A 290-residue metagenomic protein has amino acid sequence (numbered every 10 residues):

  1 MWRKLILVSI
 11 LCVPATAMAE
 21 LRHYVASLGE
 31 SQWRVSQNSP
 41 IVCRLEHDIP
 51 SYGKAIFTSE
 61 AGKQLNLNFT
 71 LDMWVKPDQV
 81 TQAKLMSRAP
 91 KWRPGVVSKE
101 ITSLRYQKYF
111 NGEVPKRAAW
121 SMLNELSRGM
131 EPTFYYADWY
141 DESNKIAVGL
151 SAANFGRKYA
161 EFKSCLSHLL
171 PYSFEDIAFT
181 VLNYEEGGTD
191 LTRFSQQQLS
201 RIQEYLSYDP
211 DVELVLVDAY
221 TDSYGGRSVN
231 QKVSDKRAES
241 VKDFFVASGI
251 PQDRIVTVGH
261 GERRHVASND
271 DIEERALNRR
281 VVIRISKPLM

Functional and structural regions predicted by a protein language model:
W2-V8: Sec-dependent signal peptide recognition, specifically the positively charged N-region followed immediately by
P14-T16: N-terminal signal peptide c-region/cleavage motif recognized by signal peptidases
A19-Y172: N-terminal targeting leaders that direct proteins to extracytoplasmic destinations
Y109-E113, Y184-T192, R227-N230: Second-shell loop/turn segments in exported
S121, F194-R201, K232, K236 (+1 more regions): Extracytoplasmic/secreted proteins, especially bacterial periplasmic and envelope-associated proteins
E131-E213, P288-L289: Periplasmic peptidoglycan-binding/tethering modules of Gram-negative envelope proteins
T221-M290: Periplasmic OmpA-like peptidoglycan-binding domain that tethers envelope proteins to the cell wall
